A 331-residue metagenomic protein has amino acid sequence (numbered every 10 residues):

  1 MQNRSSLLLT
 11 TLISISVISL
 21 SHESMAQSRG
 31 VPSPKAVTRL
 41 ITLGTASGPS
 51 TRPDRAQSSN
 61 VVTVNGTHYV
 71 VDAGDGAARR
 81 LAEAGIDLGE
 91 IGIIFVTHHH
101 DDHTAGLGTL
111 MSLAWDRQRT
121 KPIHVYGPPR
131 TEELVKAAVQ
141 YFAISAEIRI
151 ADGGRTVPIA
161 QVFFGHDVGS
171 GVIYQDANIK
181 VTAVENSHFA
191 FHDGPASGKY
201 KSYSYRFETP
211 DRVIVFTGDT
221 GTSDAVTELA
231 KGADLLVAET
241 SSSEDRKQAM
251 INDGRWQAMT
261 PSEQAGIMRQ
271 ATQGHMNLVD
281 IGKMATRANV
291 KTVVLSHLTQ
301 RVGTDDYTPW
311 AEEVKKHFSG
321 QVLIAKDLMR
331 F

Functional and structural regions predicted by a protein language model:
M1-T11: Bacterial N-terminal signal peptides that target proteins for export
Q2, A26-V215, G221, T304 (+1 more regions): Binuclear metal-dependent hydrolase catalytic cores
T10-S19: Bacterial N-terminal signal peptides
L20-A26: Sec/Tat signal peptide C-region and signal peptidase I cleavage site
Y200-S204, P210-V215, G221-Q321, A325-K326: Cap/insert and terminal regions of metallo-dependent hydrolase folds
